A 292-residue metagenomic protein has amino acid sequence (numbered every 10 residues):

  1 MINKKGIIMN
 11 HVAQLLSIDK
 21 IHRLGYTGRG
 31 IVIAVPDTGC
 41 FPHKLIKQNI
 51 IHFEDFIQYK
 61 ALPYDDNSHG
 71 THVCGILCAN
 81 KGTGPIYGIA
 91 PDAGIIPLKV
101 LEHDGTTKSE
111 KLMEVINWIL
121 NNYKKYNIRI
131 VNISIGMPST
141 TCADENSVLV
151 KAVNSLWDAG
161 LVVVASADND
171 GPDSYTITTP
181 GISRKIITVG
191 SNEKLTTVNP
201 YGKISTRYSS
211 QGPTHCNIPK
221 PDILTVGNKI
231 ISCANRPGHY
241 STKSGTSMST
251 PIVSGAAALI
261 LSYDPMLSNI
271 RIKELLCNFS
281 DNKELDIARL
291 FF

Functional and structural regions predicted by a protein language model:
M1-I31, L45, C142, S147 (+1 more regions): Protease zymogen maturation seam
A13-Y59, I76, P219: Acidic-leg catalytic submotif of subtilisin-like serine proteases
T27, N154-D158, L224: Anion (oxyanion) recognition and catalysis
D37-C40, L45, G181-S262, M266: Extracellular S/T/G-rich loop segment that most often corresponds to the catalytic His/Ser-adjacent loop
T38, Y59-T141, G190-E193, S280 (+1 more regions): Subtilisin-like peptidase catalytic core
V100-K185, H215-I218, R236-T250: Substrate-binding/access-modulating region of protease and related hydrolase catalytic domains
I128-N132, S262-F292: C-terminal subdomain of the subtilisin-like protease fold in secreted/lumenal serine endopeptidases
